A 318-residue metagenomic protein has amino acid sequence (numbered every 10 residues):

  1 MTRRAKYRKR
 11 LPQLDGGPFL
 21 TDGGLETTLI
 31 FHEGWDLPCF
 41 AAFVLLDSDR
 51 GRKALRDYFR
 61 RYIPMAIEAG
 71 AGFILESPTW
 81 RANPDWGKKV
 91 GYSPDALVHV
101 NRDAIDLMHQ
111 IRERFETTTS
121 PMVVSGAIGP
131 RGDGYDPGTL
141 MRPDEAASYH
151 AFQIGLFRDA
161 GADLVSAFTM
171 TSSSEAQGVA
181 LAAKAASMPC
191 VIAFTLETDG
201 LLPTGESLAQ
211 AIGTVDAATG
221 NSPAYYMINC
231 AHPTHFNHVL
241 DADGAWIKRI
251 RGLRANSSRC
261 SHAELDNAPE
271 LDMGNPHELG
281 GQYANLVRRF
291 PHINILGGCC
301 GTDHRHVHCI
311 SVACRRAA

Functional and structural regions predicted by a protein language model:
M1-A318: Domain-level signal for soluble alpha/beta catalytic cores
